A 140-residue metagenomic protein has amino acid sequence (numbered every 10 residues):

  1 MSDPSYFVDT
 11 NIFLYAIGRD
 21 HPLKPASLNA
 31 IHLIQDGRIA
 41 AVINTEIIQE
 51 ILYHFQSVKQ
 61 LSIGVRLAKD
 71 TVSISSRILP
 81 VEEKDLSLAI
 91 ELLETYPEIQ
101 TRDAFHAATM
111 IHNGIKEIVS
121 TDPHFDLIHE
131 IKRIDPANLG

Functional and structural regions predicted by a protein language model:
M1-I43, Q56-V65, A137-G140: Short, well-structured N-terminal submotif of metal-dependent ribonuclease cores
M1-S5, A107, H112-G140: Acidic, PIN/NYN-like endoribonuclease modules and their adjacent C-terminal/linker elements
T10, T45, D103-A107: Conserved glycosyltransferase catalytic-site signature
I12-F13, E50-I51, L88: A general alpha-helix detector
T45-E46, E83, D122-P123: Short secondary-structure boundary segments
Y53-L67, T71-S75, L79: Helix-adjacent hinge/juxtasegments
R77-V119: Active-site neighborhoods of divalent-metal-dependent phosphate/nucleic-acid chemistry enzymes
